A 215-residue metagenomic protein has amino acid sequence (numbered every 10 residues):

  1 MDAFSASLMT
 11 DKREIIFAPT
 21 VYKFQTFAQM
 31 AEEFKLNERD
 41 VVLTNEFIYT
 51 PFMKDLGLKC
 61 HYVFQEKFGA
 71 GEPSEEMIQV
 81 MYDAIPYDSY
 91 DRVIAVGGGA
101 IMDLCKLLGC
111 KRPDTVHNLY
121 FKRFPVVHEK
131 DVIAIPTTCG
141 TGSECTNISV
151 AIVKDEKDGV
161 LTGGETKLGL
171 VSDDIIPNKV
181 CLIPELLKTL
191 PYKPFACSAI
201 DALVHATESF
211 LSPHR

Functional and structural regions predicted by a protein language model:
M1-R92: ATP/NTP phosphate-donor binding region
Q29, V80, L107, A202-S209: Alpha-helical scaffold segments in soluble metabolic enzymes
N37, C60, Y90, C105 (+2 more regions): Short, well-ordered alpha-helix to beta-strand connector turns
P51-K54, L104-K106, E144-C145: Short glycine-/acidic-enriched loop or helix-start segments at secondary-structure transitions that form or flank
G99: Acidic-aromatic/histidine active-site loop/patch
D103-D114: DPxDG-like acidic metal-binding loop motif
P113-R215: A glycine/threonine-rich phosphate-anchoring loop and its flanking beta-alpha core in nucleotide/phosphate-binding
